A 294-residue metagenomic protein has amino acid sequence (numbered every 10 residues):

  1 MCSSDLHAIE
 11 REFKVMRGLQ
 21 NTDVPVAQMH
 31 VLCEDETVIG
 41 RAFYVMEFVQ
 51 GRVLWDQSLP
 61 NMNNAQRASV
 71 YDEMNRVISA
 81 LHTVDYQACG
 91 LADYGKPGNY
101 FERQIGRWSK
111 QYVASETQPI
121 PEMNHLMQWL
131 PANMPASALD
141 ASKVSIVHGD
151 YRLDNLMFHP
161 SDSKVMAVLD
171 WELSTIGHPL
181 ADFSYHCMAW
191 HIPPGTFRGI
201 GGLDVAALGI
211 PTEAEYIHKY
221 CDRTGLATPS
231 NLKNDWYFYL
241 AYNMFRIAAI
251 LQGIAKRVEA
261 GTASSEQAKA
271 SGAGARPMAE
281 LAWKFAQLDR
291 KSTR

Functional and structural regions predicted by a protein language model:
M1-I146, H159-S163: ATP-binding pocket architecture of kinase catalytic cores
M1-S3, K291-R294: Single conserved hydrophobic/aromatic residue that forms the stacking wall/gate of nucleotide- or nucleobase-binding
N64-Y71, G202-I210, K269-G272: A short acidic, glycine-rich active-site loop that binds or catalyzes chemistry on phosphate/adenosine moieties
G95-K96, T228-Y242: All-alpha amphipathic helical-bundle segments outside canonical DNA-binding/catalytic cores that form hydrophobic
I146-H148, L153: Catalytic-loop of the protein kinase fold
M157-G195: Catalytic activation segment of kinase domains across protein kinase-like and atypical kinase folds
A181-L226, Y242-G261: Active-site activation/catalytic loop segments of kinase-like enzymes and analogous catalytic loops in related
Q267-K284: Short secondary-structure subsegments characteristic of cysteine-rich extracellular domains
